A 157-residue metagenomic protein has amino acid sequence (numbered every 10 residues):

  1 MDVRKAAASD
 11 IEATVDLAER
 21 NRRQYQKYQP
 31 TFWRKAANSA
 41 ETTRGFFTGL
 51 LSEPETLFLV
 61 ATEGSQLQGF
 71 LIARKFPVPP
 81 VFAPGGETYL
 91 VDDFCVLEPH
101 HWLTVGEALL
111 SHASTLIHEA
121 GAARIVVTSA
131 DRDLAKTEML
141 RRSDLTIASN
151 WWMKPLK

Functional and structural regions predicted by a protein language model:
M1, S65-F70, Y89: Glycine-rich phosphate/pyrophosphate-binding loop shared by adenosine-nucleotide-utilizing enzymes
D2-L17, Y25: A short beta-loop-alpha structural element at the N-terminal edge of CoA-dependent acyl/N-acetyltransferase catalytic
R23-F46: Conserved GNAT-fold acetyl-CoA-binding loop/helix
R44-L59, L90: A short helix-loop-beta-strand connector motif used in the catalytic cores of GNAT acetyltransferases and, in some
V60, Q66-K75, C95: Conserved beta-strand in the GNAT
P77, V91-H101: A short, internal acetyl-CoA/4′-phosphopantetheine-binding micro-motif in the GNAT/acyltransferase core
L97, L103, A108-R124: Conserved acyl-CoA
E107, E119, D131-S149: Conserved active-site alpha-helix within GNAT-family acetyltransferase domains
